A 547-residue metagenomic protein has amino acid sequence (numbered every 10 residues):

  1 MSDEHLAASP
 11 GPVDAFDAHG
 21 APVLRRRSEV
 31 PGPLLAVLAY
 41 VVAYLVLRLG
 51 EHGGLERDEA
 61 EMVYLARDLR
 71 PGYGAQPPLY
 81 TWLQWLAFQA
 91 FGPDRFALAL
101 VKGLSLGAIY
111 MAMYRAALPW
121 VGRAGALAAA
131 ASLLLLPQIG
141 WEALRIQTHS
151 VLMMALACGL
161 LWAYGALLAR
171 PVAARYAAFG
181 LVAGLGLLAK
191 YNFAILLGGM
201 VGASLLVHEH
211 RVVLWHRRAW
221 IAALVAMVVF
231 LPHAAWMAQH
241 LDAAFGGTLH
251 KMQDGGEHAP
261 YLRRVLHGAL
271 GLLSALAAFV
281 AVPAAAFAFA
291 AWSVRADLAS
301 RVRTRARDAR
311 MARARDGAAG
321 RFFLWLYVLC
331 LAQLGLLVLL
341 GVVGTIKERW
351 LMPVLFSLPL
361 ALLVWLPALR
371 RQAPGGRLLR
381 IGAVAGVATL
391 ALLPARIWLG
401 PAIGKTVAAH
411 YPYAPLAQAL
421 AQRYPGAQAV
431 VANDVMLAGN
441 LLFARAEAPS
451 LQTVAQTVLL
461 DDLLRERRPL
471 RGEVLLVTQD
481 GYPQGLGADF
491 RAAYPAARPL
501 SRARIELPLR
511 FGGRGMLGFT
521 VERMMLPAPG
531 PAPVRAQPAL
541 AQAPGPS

Functional and structural regions predicted by a protein language model:
V37-Y40, A129-Q138, A183, L187: Short helix- or helix-capping micro-motifs that position conserved polar/aromatic residues at function-defining sites
D68, A129, R175-Y191, G202 (+1 more regions): Membrane-interface alpha helices of multi-pass inner-membrane proteins
L69, R321, W325, L331 (+1 more regions): Hydrophobic/aromatic-rich transmembrane helices and adjacent perimembrane loops
L100-W120, G159-L160: Transmembrane-helix motifs of polytopic, lipid-linked glycan transferases
L144-S150: Short acidic/glycine- and proline-prone juxtamembrane loop motifs at membrane-interface regions of multi-pass membrane
L160-A178: Membrane-interface transmembrane helices that cradle and orient dolichyl/undecaprenyl
L197-G320, C330: Transmembrane-lumen/periplasm boundary regions of multi-pass, lipid-linked membrane glycan transferases
G341-E348, R370-G426, V435-L459, V477-T520: Membrane-proximal, lumen/periplasm-facing interface regions of secretory-pathway glyco- and lipid-modifying enzymes
